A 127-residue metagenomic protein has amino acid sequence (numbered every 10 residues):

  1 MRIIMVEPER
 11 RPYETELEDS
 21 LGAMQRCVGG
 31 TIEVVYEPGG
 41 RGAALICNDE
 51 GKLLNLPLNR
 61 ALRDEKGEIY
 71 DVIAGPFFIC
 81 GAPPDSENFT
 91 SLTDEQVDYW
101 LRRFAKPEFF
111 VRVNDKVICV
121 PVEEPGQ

Functional and structural regions predicted by a protein language model:
M1-Q127: Domain-length accessory/inserted modules outside core catalytic folds
